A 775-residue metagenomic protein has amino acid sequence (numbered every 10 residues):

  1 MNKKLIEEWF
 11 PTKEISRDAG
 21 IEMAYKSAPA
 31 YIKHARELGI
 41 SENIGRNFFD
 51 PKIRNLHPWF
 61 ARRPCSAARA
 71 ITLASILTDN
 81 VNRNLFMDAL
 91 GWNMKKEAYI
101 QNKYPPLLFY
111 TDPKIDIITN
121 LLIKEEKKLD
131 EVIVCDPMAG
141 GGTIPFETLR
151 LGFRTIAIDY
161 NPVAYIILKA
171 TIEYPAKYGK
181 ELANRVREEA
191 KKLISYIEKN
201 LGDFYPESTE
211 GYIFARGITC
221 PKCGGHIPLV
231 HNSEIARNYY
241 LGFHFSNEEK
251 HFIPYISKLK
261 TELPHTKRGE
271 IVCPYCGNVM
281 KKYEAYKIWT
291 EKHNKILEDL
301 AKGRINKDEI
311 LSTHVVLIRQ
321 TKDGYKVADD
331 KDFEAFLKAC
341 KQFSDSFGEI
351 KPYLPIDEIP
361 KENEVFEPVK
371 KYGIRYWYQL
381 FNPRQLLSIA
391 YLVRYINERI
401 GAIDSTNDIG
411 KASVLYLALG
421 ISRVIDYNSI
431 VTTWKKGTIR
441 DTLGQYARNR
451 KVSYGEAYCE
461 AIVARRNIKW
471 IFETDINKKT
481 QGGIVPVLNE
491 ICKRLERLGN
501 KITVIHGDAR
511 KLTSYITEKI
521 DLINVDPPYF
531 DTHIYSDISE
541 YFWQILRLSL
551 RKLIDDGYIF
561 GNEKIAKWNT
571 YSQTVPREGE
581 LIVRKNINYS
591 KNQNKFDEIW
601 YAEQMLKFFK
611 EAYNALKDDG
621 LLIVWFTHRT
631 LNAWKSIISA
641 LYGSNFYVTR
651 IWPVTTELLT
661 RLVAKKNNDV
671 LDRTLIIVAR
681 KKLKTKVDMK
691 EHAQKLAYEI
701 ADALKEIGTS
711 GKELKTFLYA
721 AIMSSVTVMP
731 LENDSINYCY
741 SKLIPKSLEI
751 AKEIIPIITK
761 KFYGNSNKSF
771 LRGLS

Functional and structural regions predicted by a protein language model:
N2-C135, P145, L149-K519, T532-S590 (+9 more regions): Nucleic-acid modification enzymes, centered on SAM-dependent nucleic-acid methyltransferases
P137, I158, V525-P527: Conserved beta-strand/loop positions that form the S-adenosyl-L-methionine
M138-G142: Class I SAM-dependent methyltransferase "Motif I" SAM/SAH-binding loop
K519, L548-S549, E611, L616-L622: Short glycine-dipeptide loop
K552-I554, Q593-K610: Glycine-rich S-adenosyl-L-methionine
A602-D618, S639, G643: A short glycine-rich, Lys/Arg-flanked "PGG" loop and its adjoining helix->strand segment in the class I
